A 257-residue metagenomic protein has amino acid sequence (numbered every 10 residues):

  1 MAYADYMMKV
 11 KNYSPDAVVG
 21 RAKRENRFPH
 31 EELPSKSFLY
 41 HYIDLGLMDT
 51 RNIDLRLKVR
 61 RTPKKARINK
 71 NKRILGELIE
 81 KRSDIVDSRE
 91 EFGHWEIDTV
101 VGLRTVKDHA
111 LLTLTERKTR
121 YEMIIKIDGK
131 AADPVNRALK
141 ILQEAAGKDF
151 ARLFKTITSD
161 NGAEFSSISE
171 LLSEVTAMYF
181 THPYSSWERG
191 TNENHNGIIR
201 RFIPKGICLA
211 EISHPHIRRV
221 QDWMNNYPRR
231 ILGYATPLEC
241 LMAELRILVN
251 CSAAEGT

Functional and structural regions predicted by a protein language model:
M1-T191, N196-C208, S213, D222 (+3 more regions): Secondary-structure boundary/capping micro-motif
H216: Catalytic phosphate/metal-binding cores of nucleic-acid and nucleotide-processing enzymes, i.e., regions that mediate
V220, P237-E244: A glycine-rich phosphate-binding loop feature that marks nucleotide/adenosyl-phosphate handling sites
I231: Charged substrate- and nucleic-acid-binding regions of tRNA-handling and nucleotidyl-transfer enzymes, centered on
